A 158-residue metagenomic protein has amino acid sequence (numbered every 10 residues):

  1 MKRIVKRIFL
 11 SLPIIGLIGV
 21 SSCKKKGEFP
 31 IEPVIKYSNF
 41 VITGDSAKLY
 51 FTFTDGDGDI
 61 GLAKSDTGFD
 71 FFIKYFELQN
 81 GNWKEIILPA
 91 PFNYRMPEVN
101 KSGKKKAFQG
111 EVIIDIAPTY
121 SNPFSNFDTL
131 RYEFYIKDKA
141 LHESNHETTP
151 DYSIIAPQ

Functional and structural regions predicted by a protein language model:
K2-L10: Bacterial N-terminal signal peptides that target proteins for export
L10-L17: Hydrophobic alpha-helical targeting segments used for export or membrane insertion
G19-S22: C-terminal motif of bacterial Sec signal peptides marking the signal peptidase cleavage site
K24-K26: Bacterial signal peptide processing site
E32-Q158: First exposed extracellular module after export/assembly in secreted or surface-exposed proteins
